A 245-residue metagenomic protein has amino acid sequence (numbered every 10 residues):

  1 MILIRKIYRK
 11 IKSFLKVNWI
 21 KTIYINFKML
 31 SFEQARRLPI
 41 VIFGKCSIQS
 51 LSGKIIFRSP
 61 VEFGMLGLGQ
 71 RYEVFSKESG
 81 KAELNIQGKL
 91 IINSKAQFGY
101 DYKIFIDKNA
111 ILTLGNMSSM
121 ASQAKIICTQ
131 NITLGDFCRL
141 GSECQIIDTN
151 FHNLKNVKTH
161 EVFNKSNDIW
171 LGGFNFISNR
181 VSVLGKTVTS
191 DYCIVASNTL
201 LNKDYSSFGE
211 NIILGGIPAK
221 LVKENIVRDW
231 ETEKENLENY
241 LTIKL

Functional and structural regions predicted by a protein language model:
M1-I147, D168-F174, V181, T187 (+3 more regions): Domain-scale signature associated with acetyltransferase and cell-envelope carbohydrate enzymes
H152: Histidine-centered active-site/metal-ligand motif
K155-V162: Flexible, solvent-exposed loop segments that connect beta-strands
K158, F176-S178: Short, local alpha-helical segments
S178-N179, S197-N198: Conserved beta-strand->loop/alpha-helix structural units within folded catalytic cores of enzymes with alpha/beta
